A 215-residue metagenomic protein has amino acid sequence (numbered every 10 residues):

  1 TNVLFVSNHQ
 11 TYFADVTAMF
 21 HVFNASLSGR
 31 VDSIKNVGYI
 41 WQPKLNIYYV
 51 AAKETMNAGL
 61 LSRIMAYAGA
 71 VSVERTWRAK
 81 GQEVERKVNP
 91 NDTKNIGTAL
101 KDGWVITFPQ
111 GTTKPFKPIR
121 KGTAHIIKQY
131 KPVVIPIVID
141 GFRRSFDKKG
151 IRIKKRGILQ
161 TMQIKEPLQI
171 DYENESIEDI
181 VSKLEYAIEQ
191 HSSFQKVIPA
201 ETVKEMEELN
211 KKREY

Functional and structural regions predicted by a protein language model:
N2-S7, I47, K101-P109, P132: Generic beta-sheet signal
V3-V84: Catalytic core of membrane glycerolipid acyltransferases/transacylases, capturing the structured, soluble-facing
V6-H9, V50-K53, F108-Q110, F116 (+1 more regions): Short His-Asn-centered micro-motif
Y12-V16, N57-L60, P115-K117, R143-D147 (+2 more regions): Short catalytic/ligand-binding loop motif for oxyanion handling, primarily in non-cytosolic enzymes, centered on
V71-P115: Internal catalytic-core helix/loop-beta-alpha segment that presents or stabilizes conserved functional determinants
K101-W104, G111-D179: A cross-family acyltransferase "interaction/gating" segment
I180-I188: Short, well-structured alpha-helical segments that form the helix of a local strand-helix-strand
P199-Y215: Short, highly charged C-terminal tails/helix-capping segments
